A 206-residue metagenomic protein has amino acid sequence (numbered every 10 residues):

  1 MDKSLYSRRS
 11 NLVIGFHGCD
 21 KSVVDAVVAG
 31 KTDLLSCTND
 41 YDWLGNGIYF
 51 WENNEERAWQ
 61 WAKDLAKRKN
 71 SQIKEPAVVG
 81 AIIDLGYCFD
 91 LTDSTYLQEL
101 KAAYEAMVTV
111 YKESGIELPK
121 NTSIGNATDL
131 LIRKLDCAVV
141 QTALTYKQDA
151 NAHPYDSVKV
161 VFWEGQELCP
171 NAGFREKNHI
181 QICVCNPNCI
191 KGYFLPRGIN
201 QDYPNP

Functional and structural regions predicted by a protein language model:
M1-K3, D25, V78-P206: Active-site and NAD+-binding cores of ADP-ribose-processing enzymes
M1-W43, P204: ADP-ribose/NAD+-binding catalytic cleft of ART/PARP-like enzymes
Y6, L12-V13, A29, D33-L34 (+4 more regions): Long, compositionally biased intrinsically disordered regulatory segments in eukaryotic proteins
N11-V13, N46, K74-V78: Sequence-level motif detector for i,i+2 pairs with an aromatic at +2
G15-S22, I48-E55, I82-Y87: Short, flexible loop/turn elements at secondary-structure junctions
N39-L65: Extended catalytic/binding region for NAD+/ADP-ribose chemistry, centered on the ART fold
D40-W43, N54, K74-P76, A103-T109: Glycine-rich loops and low-complexity Gly/Arg-rich segments that provide flexible linkers or classic glycine-based
L65-A77: Cytochrome P450 catalytic domain signature, combining two hallmark sequence patches
